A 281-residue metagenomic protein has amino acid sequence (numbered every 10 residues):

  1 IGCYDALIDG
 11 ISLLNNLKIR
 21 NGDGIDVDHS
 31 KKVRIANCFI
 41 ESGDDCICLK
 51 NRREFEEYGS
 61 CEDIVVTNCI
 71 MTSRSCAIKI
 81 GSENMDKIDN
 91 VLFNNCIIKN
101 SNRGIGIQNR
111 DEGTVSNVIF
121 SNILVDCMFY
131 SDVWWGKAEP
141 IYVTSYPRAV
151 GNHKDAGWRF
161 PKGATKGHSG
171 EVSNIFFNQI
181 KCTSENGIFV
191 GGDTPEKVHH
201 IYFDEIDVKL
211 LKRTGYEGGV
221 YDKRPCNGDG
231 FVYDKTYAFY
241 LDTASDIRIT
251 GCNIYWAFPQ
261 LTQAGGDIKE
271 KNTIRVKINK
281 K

Functional and structural regions predicted by a protein language model:
I1-K281: Extracellular/periplasmic carbohydrate-active domains that bind, remodel, or depolymerize complex polysaccharides
